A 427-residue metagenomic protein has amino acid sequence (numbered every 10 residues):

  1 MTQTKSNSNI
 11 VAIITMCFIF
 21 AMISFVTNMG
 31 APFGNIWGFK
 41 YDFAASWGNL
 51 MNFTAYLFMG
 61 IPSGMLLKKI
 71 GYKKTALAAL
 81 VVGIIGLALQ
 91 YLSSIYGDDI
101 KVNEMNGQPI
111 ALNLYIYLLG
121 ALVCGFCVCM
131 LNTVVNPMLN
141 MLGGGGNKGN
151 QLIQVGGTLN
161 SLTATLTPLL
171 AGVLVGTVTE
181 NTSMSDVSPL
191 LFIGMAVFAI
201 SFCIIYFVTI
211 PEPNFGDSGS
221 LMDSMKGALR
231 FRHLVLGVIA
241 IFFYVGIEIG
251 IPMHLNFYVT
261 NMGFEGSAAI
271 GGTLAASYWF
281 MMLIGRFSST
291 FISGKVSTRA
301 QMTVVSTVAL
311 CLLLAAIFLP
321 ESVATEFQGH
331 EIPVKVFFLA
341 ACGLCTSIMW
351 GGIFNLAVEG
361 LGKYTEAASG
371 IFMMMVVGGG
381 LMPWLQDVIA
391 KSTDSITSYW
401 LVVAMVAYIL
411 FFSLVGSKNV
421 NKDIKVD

Functional and structural regions predicted by a protein language model:
V11-F39, N132-N136, I251-V259: Extracytoplasmic
G30-A31, R230-A276, F280: Extracytoplasmic gate region of multi-pass secondary transporters
W47-K68, A276-S288, G378-L381: Central cavity-lining transmembrane alpha-helices of secondary-active solute carriers, predominantly the Major
V81-I110, T307-Q328: C-terminal ends and interior cores of transmembrane alpha-helices in multi-pass membrane transporters/permeases
M130-G144, T346-G362: Intracellular juxtamembrane helix-capping segments at the cytosolic ends of symmetry-related transmembrane helices
G149-T209: Helix-loop-helix hairpin linking two adjacent transmembrane segments in secondary transporters
R299-I353: C-terminal transmembrane helical hairpin of 12-TM major facilitator-type secondary transporters
